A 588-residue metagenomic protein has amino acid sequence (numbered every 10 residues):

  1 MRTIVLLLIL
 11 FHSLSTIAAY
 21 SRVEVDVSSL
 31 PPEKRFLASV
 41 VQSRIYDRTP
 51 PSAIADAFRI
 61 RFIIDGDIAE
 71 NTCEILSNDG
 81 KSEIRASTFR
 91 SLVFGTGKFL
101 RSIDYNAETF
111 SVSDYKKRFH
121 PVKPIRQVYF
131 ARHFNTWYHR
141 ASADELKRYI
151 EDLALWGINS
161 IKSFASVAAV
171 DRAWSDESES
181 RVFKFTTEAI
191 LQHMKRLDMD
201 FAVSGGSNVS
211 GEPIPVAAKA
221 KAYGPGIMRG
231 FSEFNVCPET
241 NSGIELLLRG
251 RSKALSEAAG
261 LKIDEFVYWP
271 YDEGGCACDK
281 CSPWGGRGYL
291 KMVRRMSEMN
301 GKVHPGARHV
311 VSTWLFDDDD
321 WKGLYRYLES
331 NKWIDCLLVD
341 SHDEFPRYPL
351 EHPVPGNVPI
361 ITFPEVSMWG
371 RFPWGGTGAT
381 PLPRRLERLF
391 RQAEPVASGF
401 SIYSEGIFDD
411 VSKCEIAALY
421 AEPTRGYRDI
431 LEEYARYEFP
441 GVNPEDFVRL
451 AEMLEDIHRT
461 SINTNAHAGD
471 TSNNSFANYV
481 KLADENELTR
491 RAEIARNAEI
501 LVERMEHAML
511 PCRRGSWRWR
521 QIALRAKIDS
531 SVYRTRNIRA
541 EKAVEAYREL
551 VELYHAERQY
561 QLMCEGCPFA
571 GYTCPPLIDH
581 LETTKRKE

Functional and structural regions predicted by a protein language model:
T3-L14: Sec-dependent N-terminal signal peptides
A19-R126: Contiguous, structured surface segment used for ligand recognition
Y20-S21, P121-W137, E145, F164: Boundary/entry segment of secreted carbohydrate-active catalytic domains
V40-P51, L76, F99-I103, D152 (+6 more regions): Structured segments of extracytoplasmic/periplasmic soluble domains in secreted or envelope-associated proteins
F62, D104-E108, A131-H133, N159-S166 (+3 more regions): Catalytic-core regions of glycoside hydrolase
D144-A168: Catalytic domains of carbohydrate-active enzymes, especially glycoside hydrolases
A421-L488: Charged, amphipathic alpha-helical linkers/stalks
H467-E588: Histidine-centered catalytic/metal-binding microenvironments
